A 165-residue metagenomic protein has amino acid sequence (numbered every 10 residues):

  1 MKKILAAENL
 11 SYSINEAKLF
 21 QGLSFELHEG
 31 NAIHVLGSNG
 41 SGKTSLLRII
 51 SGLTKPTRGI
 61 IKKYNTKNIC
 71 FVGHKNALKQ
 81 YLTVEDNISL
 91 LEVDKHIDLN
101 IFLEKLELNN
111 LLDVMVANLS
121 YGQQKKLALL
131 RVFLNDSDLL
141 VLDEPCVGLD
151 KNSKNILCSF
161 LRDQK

Functional and structural regions predicted by a protein language model:
L5-A7, F20-G22: Conserved structural motif at the start of ABC-family nucleotide-binding domains
L36-S38: The feature captures the beta-strand-to-loop junction immediately N-terminal to the Walker
S51: Helix-to-loop junction immediately C-terminal to a conserved catalytic motif
K75, Q80-D98: Q-loop/switch helix immediately C-terminal to the Walker
I97-L112, F133: Conserved ABC ATPase "signature" region
M115-G122: Conserved ABC ATPase signature
L129: Hydrophobic anchor residue at the start of the ABC signature
L140-E144: Catalytic Walker B motif of ABC-type/P-loop ATPase nucleotide-binding domains
